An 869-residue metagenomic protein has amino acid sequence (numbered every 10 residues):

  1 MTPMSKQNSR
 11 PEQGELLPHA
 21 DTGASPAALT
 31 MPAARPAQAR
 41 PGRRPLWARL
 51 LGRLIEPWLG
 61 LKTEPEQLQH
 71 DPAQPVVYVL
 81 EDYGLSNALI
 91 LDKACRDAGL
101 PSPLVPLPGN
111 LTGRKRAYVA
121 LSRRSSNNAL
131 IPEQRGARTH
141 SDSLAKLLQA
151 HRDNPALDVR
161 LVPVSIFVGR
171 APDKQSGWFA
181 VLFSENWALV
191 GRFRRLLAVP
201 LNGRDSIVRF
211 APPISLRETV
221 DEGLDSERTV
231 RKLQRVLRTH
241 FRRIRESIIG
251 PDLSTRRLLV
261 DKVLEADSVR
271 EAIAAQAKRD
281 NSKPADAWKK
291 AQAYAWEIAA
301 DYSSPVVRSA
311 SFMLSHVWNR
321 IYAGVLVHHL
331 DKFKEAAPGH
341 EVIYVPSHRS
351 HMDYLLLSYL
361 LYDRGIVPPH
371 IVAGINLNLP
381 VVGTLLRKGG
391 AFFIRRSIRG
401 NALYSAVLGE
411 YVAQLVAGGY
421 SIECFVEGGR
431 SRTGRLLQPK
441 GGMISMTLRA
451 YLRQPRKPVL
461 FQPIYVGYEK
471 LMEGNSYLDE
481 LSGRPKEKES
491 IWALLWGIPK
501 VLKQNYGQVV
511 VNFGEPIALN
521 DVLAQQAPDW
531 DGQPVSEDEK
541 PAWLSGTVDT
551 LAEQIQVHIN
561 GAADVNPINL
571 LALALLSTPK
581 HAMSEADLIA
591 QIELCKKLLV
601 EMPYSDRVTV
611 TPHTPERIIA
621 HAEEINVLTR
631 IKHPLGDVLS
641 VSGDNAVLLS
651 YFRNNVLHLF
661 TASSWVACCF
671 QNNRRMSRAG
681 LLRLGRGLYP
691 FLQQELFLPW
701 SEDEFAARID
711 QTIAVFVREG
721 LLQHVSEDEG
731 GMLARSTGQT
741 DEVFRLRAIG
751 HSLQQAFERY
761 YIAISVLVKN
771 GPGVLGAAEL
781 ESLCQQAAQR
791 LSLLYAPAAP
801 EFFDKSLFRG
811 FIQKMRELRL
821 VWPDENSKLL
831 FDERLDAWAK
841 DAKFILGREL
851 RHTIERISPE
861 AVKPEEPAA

Functional and structural regions predicted by a protein language model:
M1-A869: Membrane-interfacial terminal anchoring regions of lipid-handling membrane enzymes
